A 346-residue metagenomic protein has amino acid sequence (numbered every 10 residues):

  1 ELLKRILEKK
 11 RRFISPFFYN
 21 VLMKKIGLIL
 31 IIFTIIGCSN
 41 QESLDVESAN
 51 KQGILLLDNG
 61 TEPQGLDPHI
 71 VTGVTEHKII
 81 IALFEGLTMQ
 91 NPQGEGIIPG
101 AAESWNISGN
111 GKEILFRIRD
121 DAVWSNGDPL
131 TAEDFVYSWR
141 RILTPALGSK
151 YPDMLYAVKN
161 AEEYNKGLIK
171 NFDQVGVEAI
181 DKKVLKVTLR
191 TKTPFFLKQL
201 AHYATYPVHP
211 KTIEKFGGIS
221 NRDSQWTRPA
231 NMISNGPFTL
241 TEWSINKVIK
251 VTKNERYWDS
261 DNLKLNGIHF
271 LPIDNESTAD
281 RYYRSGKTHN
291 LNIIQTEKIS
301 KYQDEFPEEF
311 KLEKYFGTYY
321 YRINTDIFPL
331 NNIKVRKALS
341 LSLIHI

Functional and structural regions predicted by a protein language model:
S39-Q41: Bacterial signal peptide processing site
D58-G109, N231-S234: N-terminal lobe/hinge region of extracytoplasmic solute-binding protein
T61-H77, A101, D128, T144 (+2 more regions): A structural "hinge/loop" feature
N91-P92, F172, L189-L263, G267 (+1 more regions): Gly/Pro-rich hinge or "lid" segments in bacterial periplasmic/extracellular proteins
E103-Y151, K186, Y282, P329-N331: Aromatic- and charge-enriched surface segment that lines or borders ligand/interaction sites
R117, V136, L147-E214: Surface-exposed binding/hinge segments that line and control ligand-binding clefts or catalytic entry sites
T131-S138, K182-T188, G236-P237, L265-G267 (+2 more regions): Alpha-helical secondary-structure segments
T241-T252, H269-P329, K337-A338: Extracellular/periplasmic solute-recognition and catalytic clefts
